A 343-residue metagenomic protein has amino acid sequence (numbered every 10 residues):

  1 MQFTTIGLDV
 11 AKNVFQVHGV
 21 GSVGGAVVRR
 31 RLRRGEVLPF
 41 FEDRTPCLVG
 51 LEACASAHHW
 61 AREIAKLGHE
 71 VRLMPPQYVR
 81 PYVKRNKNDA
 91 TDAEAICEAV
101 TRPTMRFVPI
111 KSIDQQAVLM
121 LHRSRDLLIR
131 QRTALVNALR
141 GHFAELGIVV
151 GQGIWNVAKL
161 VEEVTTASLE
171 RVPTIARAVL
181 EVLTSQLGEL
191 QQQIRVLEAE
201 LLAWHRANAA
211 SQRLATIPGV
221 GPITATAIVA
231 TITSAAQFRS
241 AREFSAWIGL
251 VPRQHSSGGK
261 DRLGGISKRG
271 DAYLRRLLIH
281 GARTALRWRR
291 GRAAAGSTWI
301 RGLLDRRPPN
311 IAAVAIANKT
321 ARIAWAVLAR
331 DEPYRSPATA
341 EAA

Functional and structural regions predicted by a protein language model:
M1-A343: A detector of single, family-specific signature residues that are central to catalytic or substrate-handling motifs
